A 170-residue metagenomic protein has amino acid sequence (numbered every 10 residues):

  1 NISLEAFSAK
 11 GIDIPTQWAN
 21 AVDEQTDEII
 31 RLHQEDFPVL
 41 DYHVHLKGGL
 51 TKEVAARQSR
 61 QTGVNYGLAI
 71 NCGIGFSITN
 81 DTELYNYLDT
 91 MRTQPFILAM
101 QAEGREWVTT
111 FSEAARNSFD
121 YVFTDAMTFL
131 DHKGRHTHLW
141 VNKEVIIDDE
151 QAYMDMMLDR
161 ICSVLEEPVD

Functional and structural regions predicted by a protein language model:
N1-E106, F111-R116: An N-terminally biased module of ancient metal coordination in phosphate/nucleic-acid-related enzymes
G48, S118, A126-F129, G134-D170: Domain-core and long-helix interface of multi-subunit machines
G67-I70, Q94-F96, F123-F129, D149-Y153: Short, surface-exposed, polar/charged, turn-prone segments marking secondary-structure boundaries
